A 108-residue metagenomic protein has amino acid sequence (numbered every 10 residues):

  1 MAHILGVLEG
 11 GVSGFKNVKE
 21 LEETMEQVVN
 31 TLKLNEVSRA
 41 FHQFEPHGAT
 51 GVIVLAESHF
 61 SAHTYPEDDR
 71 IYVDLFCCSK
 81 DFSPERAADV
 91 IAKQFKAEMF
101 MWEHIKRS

Functional and structural regions predicted by a protein language model:
M1-S61, Y65-S108: Polybasic/polar functional segments that serve as interface/processing modules
